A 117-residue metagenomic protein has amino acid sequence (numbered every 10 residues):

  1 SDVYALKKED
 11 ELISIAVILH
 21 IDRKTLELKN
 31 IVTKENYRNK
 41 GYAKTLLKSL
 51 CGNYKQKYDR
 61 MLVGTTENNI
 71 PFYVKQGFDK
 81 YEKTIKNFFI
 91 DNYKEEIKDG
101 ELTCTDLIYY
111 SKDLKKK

Functional and structural regions predicted by a protein language model:
S1-V3, T103-Y110: Short hydrophobic/aromatic beta-strand or adjacent loop that forms the aromatic wall/cage of a ligand/substrate-binding
A5, E11-H20, T25-V32: Conserved beta-strand in the GNAT
K7-E9, K112-D113: Active-site beta-strand termini and strand-to-loop segments that position acidic
Y37-S49: Conserved acetyl-CoA pyrophosphate-binding loop and the N-cap/start of the following alpha-helix in GNAT-like
Y54-E67: Conserved GNAT acetyl-CoA-binding A-motif
E67-N92: Conserved active-site alpha-helix within GNAT-family acetyltransferase domains
D91-D99: Low-complexity, intrinsically disordered Gly/Pro/Thr-rich segments
